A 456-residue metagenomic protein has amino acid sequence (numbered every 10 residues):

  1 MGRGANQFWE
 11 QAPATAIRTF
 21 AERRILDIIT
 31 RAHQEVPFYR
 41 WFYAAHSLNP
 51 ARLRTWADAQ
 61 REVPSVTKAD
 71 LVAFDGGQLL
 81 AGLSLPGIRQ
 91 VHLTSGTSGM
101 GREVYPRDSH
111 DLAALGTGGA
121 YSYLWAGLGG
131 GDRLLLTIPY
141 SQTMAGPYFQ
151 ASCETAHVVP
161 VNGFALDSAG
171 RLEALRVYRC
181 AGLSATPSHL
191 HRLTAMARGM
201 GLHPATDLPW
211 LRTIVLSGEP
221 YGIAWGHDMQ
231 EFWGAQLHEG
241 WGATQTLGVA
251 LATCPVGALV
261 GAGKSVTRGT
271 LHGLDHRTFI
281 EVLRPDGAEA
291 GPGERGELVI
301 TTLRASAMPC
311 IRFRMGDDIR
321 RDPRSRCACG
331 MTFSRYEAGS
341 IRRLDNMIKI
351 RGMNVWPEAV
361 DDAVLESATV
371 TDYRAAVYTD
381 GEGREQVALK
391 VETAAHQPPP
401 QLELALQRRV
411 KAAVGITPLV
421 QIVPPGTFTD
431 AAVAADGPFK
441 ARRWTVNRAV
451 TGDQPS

Functional and structural regions predicted by a protein language model:
M1-L93, G99-A114, W125, D286 (+5 more regions): Nucleotide 5′-phosphate-binding alpha/beta core
G2, N6-Q7, V66-W233, H238 (+3 more regions): Active-site phosphate/ATP/adenylate-binding loop shared across adenylate-forming ligases
R133-L136, V299, K390: Short, well-ordered beta-strand segments
P160, L237, I280, Y373-A375 (+1 more regions): Generic structural signal for residues in well-ordered beta-strands
L183, R304-V414, F439: AMP-binding/adenylate-forming catalytic core of the ANL superfamily
P209, G273-R277, R343: Short, solvent-exposed loop/turn segments at the edges of secondary structure
Y221-R326: Conserved AMP-binding/adenylate-forming
